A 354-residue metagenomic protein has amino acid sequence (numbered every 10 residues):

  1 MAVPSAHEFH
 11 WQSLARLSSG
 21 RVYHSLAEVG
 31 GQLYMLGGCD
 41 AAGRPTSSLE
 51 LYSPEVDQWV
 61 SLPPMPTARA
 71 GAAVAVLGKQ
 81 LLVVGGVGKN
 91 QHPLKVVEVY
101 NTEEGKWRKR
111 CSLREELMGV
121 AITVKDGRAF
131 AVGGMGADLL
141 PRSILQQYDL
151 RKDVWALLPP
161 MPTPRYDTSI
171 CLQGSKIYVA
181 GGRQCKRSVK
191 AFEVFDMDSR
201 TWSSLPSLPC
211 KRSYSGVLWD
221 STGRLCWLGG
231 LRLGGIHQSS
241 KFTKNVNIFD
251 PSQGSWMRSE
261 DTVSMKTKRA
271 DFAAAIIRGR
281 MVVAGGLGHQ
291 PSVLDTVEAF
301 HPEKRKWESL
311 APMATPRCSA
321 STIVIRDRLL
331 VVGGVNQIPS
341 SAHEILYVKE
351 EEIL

Functional and structural regions predicted by a protein language model:
M1-L354: Kelch-like beta-propeller repeat domains
